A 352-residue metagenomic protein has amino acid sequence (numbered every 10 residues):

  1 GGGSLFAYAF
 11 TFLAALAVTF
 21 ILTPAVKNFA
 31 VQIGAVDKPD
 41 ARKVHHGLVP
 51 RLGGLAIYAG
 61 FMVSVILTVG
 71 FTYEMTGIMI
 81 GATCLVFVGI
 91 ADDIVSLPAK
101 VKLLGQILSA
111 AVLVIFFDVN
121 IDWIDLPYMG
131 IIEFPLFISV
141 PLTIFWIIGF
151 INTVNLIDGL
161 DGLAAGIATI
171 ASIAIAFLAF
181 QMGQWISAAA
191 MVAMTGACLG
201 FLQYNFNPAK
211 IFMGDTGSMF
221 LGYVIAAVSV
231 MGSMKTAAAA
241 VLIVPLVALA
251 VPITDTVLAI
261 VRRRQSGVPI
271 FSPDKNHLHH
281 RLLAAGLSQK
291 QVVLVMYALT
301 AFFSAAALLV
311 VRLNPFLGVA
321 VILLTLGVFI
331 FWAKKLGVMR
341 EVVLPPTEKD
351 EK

Functional and structural regions predicted by a protein language model:
G1-F29, I33-G34, A59-F87, L163-K352: Alpha-helical transmembrane segments
A30, G34-A35, D93-P98, I124-F134 (+2 more regions): Membrane interface segments of multi-pass transport proteins and intramembrane proteases
K38-P50, K210: Juxtamembrane helix-capping/reentrant segments at transmembrane boundaries
V63-Y73, A91-L97, V114-M129: Transmembrane alpha-helix boundary signature
T83-V88, G105-F117, L142-N155, A168-A174 (+1 more regions): Membrane-embedded alpha-helical core segments of multi-pass
E133-T143, A188: Membrane-interfacial loop-to-helix junctions in multi-pass transporters
